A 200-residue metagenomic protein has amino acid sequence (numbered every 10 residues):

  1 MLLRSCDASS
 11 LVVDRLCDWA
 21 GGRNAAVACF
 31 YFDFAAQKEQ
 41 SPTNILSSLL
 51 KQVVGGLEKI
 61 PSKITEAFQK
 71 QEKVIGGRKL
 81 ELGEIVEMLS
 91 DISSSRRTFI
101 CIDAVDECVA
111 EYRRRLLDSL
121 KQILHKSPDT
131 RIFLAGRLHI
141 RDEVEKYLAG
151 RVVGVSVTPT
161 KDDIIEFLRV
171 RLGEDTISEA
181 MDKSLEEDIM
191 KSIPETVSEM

Functional and structural regions predicted by a protein language model:
M1-M200: Conserved NB-ARC/NACHT P-loop NTPase core of NLR-like innate immune receptors
